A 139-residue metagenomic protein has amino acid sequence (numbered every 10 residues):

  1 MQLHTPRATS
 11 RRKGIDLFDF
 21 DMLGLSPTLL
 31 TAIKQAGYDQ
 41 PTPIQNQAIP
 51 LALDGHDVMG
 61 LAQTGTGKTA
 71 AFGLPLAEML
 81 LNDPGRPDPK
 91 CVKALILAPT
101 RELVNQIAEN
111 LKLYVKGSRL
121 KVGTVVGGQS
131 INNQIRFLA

Functional and structural regions predicted by a protein language model:
M1-L17: Intrinsically disordered, low-complexity accessory regions that flank the conserved helicase/ATPase core of eukaryotic
R12-L61: Conserved pre-motif I regulatory segment
G14-I15, Q40-P43, E78, G123-Q129: Short gly/ser/thr-rich secondary-structure transition/capping motifs
M22, P27-Y38, G85-A139: Conserved nucleic-acid-binding Ia/Ib motif block in the N-terminal RecA-like helicase ATPase lobe
P41-P43, P50-L51, P75, V92 (+1 more regions): Proline-centered helix-kink/hinge sites
N46-V58, T69-P87, N105, E109-Y114: Walker A/P-loop NTP-binding motif
A62-T66: The conserved Walker
